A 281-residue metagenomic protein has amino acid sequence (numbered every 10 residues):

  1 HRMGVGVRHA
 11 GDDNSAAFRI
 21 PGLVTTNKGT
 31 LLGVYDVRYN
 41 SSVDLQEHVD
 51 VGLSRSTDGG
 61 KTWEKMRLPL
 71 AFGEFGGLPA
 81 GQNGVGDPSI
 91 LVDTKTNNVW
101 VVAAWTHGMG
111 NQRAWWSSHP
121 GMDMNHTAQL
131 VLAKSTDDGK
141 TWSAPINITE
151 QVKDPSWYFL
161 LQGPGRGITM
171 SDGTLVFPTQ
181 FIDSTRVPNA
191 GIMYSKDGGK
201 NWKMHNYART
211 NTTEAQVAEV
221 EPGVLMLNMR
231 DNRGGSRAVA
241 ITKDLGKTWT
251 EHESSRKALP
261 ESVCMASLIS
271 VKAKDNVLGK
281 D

Functional and structural regions predicted by a protein language model:
H1-D281: Asp-box/BNR beta-propeller blade signature and adjacent active/binding-site loops in extracellular glycan-interacting
